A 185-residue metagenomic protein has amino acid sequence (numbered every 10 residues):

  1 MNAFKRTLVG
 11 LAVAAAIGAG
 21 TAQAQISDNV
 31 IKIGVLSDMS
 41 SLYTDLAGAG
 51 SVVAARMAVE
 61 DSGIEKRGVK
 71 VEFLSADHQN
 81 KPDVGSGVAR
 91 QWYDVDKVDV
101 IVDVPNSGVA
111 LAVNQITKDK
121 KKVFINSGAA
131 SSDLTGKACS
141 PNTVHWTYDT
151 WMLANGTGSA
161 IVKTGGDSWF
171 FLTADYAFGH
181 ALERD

Functional and structural regions predicted by a protein language model:
M1-K32, E65-R67: Short, low-complexity disordered leader/linker segments with a strong preference for bacterial N-terminal type II
N2, V95, K120: Acidic-histidine catalytic/liganding microenvironments
I26-D28, V52-F73: Signal peptide-proximal N-terminal region of secreted/periplasmic/extracellular or secretory-lumen proteins
D28, G34-R56, A76-D83, P105-N106 (+1 more regions): Extracytoplasmic "Venus flytrap"
N29, V69, D96, T164-D167: Structured loop/turn residues at beta-strand edges in well-structured enzyme cores
A58-S62, Q91, S159-T164: A generic secondary-structure signal
K70-V95, W151-G156: Structural motif
D83, V98-D185: Extracytoplasmic ligand/sensor domains, especially the bilobed periplasmic-binding protein
